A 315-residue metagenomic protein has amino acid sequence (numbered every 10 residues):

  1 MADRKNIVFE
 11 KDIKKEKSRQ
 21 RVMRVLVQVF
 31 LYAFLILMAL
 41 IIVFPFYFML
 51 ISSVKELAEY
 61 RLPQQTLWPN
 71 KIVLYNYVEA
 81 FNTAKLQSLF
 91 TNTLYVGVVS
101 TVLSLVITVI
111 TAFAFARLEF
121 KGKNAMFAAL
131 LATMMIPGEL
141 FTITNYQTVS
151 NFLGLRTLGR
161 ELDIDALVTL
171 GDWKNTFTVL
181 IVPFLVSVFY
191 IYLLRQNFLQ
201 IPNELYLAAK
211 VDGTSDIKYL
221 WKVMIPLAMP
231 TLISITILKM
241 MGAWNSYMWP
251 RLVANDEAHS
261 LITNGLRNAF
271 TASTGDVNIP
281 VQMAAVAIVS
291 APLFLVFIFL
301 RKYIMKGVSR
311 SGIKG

Functional and structural regions predicted by a protein language model:
M1-R4: Membrane-embedded, hydrophobic transmembrane alpha-helices
N6-F9, R19-M23, Q28-G315: A structural signal for multi-pass alpha-helical bundles of membrane permease subunits that mediate small-molecule
E10-K14: Intrinsic disorder in cytosolic terminal tails and internal cytosolic loops of multi-pass membrane transporters
